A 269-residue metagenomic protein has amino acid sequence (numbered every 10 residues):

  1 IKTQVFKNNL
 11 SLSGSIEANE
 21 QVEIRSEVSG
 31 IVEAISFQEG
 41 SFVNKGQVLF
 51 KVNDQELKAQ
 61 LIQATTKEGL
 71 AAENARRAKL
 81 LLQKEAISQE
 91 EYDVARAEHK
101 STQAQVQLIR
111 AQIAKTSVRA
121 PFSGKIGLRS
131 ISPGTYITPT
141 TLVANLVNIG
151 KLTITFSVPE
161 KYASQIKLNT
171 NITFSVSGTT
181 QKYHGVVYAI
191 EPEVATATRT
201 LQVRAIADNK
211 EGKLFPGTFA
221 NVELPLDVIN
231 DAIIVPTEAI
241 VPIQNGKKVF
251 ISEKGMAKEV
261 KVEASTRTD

Functional and structural regions predicted by a protein language model:
I1-S13, Q165-F174, T180, I233 (+1 more regions): Acidic, gly/proline-rich low-complexity N-terminal segments at the extreme N terminus
I1-S29, Y188: N-terminal beta-strand block that forms a small beta-sandwich/beta-barrel module immediately after a flexible targeting
T3-F6, Q21, E191-T196, P242-N245 (+1 more regions): Short, conserved beta-turn/loop elements at beta-strand boundaries and strand-helix junctions
S15, S29-S36, F42-V48, Q112 (+3 more regions): Surface-exposed patches in structured soluble domains
E56-A111, R129-S132, I154, T198 (+1 more regions): Alpha-helical coiled-coil segments
G127-L128, V176, T180-K248: Structural microfeature recognizing short secondary-structure transition sites
T140, I234-E238, K261-V262: Short beta-alpha junctions and helix-cap segments that line functional grooves
I206, K210, N245-D269: Acidic- and glycine-rich mobile interface elements
